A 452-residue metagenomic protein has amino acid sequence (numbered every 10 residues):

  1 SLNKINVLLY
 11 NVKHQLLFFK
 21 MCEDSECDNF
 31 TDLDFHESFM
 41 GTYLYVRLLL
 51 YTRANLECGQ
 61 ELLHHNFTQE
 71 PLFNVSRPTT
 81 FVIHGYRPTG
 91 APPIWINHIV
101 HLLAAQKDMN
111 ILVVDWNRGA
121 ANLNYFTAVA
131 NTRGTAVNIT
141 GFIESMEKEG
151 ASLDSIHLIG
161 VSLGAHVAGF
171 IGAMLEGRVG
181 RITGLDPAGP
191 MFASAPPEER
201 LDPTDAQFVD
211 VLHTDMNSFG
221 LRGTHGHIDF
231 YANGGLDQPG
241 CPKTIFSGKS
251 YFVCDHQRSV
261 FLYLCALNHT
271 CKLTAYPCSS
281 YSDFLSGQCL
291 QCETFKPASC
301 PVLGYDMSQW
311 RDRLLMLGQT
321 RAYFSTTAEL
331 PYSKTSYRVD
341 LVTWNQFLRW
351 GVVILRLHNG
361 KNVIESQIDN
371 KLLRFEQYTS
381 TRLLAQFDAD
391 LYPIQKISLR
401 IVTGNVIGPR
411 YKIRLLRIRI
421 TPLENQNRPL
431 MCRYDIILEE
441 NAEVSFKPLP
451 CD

Functional and structural regions predicted by a protein language model:
S1-V113, A120-L123, T127-N131, G141-L153 (+7 more regions): Flexible, membrane-associating and regulatory peripheral segments of lipid-active enzymes
H84, I159-I171: Glycine-rich nucleophile elbow surrounding the catalytic serine of serine-hydrolase chemistry
R118-A120, G189: Alpha/beta-hydrolase active-site loop signature
N138-I143, V209: Short, well-ordered amphipathic alpha-helical segments that serve as non-catalytic structural scaffolds within diverse
G150-S162, I182: Alpha/beta-hydrolase fold nucleophile elbow
M174-G180: Conserved hydrolase catalytic core segment
G180, D186-P239: The feature captures the conserved acid-bearing segment of alpha/beta-hydrolase catalytic domains
